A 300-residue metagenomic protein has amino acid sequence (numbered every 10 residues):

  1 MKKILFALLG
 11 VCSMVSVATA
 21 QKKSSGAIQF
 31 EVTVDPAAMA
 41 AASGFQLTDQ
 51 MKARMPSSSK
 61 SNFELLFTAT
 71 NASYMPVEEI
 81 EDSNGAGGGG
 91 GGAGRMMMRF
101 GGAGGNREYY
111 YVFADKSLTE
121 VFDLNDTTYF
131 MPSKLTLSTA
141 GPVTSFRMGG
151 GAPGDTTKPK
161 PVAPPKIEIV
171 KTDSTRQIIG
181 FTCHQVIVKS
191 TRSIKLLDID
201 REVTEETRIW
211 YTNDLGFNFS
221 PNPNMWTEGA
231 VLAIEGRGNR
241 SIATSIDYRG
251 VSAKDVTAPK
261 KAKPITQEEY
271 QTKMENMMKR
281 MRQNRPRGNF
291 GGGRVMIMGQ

Functional and structural regions predicted by a protein language model:
M1-I28, M298-Q300: Bacterial Sec-dependent N-terminal signal peptides
Q21-Q300: Extended soluble regions of mature proteins
